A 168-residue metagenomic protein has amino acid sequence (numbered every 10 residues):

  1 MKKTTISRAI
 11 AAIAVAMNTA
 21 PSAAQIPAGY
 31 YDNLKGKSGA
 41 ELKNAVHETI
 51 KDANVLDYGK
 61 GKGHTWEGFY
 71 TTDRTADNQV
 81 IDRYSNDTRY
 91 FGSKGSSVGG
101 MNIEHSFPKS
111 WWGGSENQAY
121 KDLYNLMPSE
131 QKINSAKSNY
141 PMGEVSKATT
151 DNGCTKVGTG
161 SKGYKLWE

Functional and structural regions predicted by a protein language model:
M1-I10: Bacterial N-terminal signal peptides that target proteins for export
K3-T4, N18, E48, H64 (+1 more regions): Intrinsically disordered/low-complexity terminal segments and short unstructured peptides
S7, T19-S22: Short linear Ser/Thr-Pro motifs
R8, T75-A76, S96-G99: A generic structural signal for short, non-catalytic loop/turn and secondary-structure boundary residues
I10-N18: Bacterial N-terminal signal peptides
P21-T88: N-terminal module-boundary/linker segments of secreted carbohydrate-active enzymes
S93-E168: Domain-level detector of nuclease and nuclease-like folds in predominantly extracellular/periplasmic contexts
